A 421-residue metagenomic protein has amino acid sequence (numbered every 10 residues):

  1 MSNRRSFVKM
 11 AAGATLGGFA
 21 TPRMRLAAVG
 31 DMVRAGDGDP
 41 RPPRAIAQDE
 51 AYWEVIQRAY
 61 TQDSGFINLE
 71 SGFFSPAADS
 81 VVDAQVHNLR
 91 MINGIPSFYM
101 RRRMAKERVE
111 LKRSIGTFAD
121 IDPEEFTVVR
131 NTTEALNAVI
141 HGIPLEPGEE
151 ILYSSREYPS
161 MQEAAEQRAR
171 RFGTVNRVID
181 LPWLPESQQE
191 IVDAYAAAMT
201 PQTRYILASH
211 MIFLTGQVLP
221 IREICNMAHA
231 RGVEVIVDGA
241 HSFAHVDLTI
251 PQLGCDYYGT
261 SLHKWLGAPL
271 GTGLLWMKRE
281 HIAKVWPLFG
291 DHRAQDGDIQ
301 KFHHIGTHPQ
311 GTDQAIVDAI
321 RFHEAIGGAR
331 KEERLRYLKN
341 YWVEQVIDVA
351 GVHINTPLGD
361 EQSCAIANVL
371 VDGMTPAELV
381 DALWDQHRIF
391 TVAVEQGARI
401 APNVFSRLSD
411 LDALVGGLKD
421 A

Functional and structural regions predicted by a protein language model:
S2, S6-A421: Pyridoxal 5′-phosphate
